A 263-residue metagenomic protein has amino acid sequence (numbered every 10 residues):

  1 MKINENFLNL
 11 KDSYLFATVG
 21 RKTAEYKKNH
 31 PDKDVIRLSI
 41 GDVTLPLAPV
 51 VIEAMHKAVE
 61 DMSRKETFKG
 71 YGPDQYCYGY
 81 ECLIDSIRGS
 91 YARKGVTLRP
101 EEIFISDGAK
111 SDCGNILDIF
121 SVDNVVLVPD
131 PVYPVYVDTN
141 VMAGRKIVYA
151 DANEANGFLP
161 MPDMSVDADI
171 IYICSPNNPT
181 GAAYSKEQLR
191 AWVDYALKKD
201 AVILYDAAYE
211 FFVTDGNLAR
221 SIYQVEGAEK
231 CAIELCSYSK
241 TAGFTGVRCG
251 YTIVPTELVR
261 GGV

Functional and structural regions predicted by a protein language model:
K2-D107, N115: N-terminal small-domain helix-loop-helix segment of the aminotransferase-like
I36-L38, L127, V148, L204 (+2 more regions): Hydrophobic/aromatic beta-strand patches that form the interior of the parallel beta-sheet core in alpha/beta enzyme
T44-A48, P179-A182, F211-F212, G243-F244: Short catalytic/ligand-binding loop motif for oxyanion handling, primarily in non-cytosolic enzymes, centered on
A48-I52, D215-N217, G246-R248: Short aromatic-enriched loop/helix-cap "lid" or pocket-rim segments at secondary-structure transitions that line
E66-A196, E210-V225, E229, I233: Conserved core of the PLP fold type I
S175, I203-L204: Residue-level marker for buried hydrophobic side chains located in beta-strands that build the well-ordered beta-sheet
A207: Walker B catalytic acidic pair
V225-V263: Conserved core segment of the aminotransferase class I/II
